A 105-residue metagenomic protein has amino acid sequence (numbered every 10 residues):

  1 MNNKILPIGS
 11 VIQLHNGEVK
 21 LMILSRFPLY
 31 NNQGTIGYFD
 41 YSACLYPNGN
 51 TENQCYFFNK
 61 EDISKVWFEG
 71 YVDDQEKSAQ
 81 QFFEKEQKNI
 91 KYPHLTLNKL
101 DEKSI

Functional and structural regions predicted by a protein language model:
N3-L6: Short, well-ordered loop/turn sites that connect or cap secondary structure elements
V19, F39-S42: A generic structural signal for short beta-strands and their flanking turns/coil linkers
V19-L29: Short beta-strand-centered aromatic/proline hotspots
L29-N31, P47-N48: C-terminal, active-site-flanking charged/polar segments
Y30-F39: Short, solvent-exposed secondary-structure boundary/capping segments
S42-I105: Intrinsically disordered, low-complexity, charged/polar segments
